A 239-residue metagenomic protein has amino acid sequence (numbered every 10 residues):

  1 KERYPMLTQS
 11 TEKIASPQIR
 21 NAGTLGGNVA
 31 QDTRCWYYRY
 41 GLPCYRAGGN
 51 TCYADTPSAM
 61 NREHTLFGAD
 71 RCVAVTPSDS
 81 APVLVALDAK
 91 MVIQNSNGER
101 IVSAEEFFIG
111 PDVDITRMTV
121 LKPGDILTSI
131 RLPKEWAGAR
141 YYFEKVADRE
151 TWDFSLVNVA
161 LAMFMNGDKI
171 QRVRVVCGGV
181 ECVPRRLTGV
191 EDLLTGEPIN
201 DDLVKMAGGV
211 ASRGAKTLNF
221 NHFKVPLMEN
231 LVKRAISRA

Functional and structural regions predicted by a protein language model:
K1-A239: C-terminal structural segment of proteins
